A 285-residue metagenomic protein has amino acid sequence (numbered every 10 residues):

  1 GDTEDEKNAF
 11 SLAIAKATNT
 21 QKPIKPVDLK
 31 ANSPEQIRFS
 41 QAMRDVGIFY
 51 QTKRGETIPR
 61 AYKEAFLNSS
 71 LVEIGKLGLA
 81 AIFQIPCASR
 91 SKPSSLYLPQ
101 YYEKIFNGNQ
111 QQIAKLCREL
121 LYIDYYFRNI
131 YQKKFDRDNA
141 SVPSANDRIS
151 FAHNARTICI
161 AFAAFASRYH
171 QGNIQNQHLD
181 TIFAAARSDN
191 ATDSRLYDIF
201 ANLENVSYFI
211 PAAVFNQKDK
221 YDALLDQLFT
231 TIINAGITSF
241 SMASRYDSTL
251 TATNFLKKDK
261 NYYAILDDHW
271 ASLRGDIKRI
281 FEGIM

Functional and structural regions predicted by a protein language model:
G1-M285: Accessory terminal alpha-helical modules
